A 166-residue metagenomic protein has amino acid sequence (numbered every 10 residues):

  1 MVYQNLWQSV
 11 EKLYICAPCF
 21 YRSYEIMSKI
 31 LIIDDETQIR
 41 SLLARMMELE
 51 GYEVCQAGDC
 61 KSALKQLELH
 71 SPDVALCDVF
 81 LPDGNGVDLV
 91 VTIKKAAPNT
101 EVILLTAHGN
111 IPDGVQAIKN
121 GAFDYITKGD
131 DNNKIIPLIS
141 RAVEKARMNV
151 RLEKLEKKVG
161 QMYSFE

Functional and structural regions predicted by a protein language model:
D34, D78, T106: Active-site residues of response regulator receiver
T37-C55: Two-component/phosphorelay signaling modules centered on CheY-like receiver
R40, P82, T106, N110: The feature encodes the CheY-like receiver
D59, N85-D88: Acidic catalytic/metal-coordinating carboxylates
K65, F80, V87-N99, Q116: Short amphipathic alpha-helix used as the core "switch/output" element in two-component signaling
H70-L76, L81: Active-site beta3 strand of CheY-like receiver
K134-E166: Flexible nucleotide-interacting loop at or near the entrance of a catalytic core
